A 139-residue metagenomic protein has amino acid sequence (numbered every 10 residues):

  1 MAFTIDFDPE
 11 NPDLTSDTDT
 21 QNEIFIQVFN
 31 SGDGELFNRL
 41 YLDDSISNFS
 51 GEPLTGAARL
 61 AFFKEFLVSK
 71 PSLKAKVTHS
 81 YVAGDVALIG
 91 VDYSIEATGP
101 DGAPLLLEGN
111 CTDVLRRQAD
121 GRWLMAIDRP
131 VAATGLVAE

Functional and structural regions predicted by a protein language model:
M1-N11, F25: Juxtamembrane and targeting peptides
A2, E108-A138: Short beta-strand edge/turn micro-motifs at domain boundaries
L14-S16, T20-Q21, Q27-V28, G34-G84 (+2 more regions): A solvent-exposed, acidic/Ser-Thr-rich amphipathic alpha-helical stretch
F49, G99, Q118: Acidic surface patches and DE-rich sequence motifs
V82-D85, A119-G121: Short strand-connecting beta-turns/loops that link adjacent beta-strands
V91-T98, V131: Generic short beta-strand segments
E96-L106: Short, cysteine-centered beta-strand-loop-beta hairpins and adjacent loop/turn segments enriched in charged/polar
